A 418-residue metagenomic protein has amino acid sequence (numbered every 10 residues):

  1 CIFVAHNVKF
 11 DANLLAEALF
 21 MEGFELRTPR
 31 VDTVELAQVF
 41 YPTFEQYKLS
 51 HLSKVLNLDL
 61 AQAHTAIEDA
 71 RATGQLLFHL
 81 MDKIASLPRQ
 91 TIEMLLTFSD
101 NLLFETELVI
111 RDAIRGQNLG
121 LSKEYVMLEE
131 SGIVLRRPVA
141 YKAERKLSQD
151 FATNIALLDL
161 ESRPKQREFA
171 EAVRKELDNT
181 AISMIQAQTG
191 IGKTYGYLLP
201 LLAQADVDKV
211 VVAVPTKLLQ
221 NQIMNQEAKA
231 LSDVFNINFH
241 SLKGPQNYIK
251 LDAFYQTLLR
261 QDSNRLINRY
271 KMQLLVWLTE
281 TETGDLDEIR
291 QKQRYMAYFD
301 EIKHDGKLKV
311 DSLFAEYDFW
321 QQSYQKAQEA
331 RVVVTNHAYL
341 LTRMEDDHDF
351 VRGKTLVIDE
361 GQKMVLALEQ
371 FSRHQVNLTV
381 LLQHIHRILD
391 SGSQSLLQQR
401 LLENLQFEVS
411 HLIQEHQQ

Functional and structural regions predicted by a protein language model:
I2-L19, F44, K48-R111: Acidic, Mg2+-coordinating catalytic module of metal-dependent nucleases/exonucleases that use a two-metal-ion mechanism
E25-Q38, V212-P215, F235-L251, R352-M364 (+1 more regions): Conserved beta-strand -> loop -> alpha-helix junction used to position metal-binding or nucleic-acid-contacting
H79-D150: Acidic two-metal-ion nuclease catalytic site recognized across multiple nuclease folds, prominently DnaQ/RNase D-T
V139-M184: Conserved pre-motif I regulatory segment
A152, D208-V210, V214-A330: A substrate-engagement module of RecA-like helicase motors
K175, T194-V207, Q226-A230: Walker A/P-loop NTP-binding motif
D178-L199: Walker A/P-loop
L313-R331, H337-Q418: Signature of the SF2 helicase/ATPase Hel1-core->accessory helical subdomain module
